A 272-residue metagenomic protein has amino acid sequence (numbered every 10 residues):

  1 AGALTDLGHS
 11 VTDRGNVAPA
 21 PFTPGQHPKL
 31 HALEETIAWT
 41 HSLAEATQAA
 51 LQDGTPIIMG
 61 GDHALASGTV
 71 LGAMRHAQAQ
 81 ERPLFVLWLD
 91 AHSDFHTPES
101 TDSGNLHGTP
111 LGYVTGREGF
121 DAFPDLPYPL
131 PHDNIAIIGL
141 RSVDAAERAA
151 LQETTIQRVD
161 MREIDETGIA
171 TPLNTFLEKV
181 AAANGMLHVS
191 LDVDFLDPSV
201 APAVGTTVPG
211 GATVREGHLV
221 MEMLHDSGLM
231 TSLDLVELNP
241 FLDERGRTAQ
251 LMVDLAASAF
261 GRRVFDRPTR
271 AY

Functional and structural regions predicted by a protein language model:
A1-I58, L65, T69, H76 (+1 more regions): Catalytic cores of soluble, metal-dependent hydrolases
L51, P56-P124, S227-G228: Active-site histidine-anchored catalytic micro-motif
F85-L87, A136, L187-V189: Conserved beta-strand elements of the Class I
W88-A91, T115, G139-S142, D160-R162 (+1 more regions): Short, structured patches in soluble enzyme cores that scaffold and shape functional sites
A136-D144, P172, T213-R215: A general structural motif
V143-Q152: Short, glycine/polar-rich helix-capping loops at beta-to-alpha or helix-loop-helix junctions that flank or form
